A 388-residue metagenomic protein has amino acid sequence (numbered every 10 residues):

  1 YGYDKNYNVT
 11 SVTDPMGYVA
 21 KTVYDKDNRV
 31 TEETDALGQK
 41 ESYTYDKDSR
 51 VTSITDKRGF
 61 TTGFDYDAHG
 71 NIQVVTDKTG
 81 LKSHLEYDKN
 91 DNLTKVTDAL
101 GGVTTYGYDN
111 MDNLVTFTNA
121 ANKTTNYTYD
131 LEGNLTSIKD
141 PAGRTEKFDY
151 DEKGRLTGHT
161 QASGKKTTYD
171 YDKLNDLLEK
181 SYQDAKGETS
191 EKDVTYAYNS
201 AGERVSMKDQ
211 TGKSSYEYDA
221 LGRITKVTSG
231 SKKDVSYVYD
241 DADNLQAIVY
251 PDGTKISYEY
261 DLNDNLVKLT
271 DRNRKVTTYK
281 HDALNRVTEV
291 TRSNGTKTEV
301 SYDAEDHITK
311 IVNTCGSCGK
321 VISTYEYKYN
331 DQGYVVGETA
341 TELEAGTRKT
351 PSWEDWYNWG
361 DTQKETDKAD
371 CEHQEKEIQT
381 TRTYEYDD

Functional and structural regions predicted by a protein language model:
Y1-D14, Y18-D35, Q39-D56, F60-D77 (+13 more regions): Beta-strand elements of repeat-based all-beta scaffolds
